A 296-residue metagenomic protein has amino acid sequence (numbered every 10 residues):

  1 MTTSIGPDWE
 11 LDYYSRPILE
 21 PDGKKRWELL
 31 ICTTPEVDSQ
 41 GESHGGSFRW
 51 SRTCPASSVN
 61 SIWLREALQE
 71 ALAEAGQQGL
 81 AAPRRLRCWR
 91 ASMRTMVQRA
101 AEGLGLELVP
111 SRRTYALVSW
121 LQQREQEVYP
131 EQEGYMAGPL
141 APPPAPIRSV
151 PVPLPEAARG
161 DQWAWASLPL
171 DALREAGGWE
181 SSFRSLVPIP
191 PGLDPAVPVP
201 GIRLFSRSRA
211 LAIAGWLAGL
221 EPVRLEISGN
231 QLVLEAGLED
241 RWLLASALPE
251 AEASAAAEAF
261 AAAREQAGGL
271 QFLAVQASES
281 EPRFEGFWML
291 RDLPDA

Functional and structural regions predicted by a protein language model:
M1-A296: Secondary-structure boundary/capping micro-motif
